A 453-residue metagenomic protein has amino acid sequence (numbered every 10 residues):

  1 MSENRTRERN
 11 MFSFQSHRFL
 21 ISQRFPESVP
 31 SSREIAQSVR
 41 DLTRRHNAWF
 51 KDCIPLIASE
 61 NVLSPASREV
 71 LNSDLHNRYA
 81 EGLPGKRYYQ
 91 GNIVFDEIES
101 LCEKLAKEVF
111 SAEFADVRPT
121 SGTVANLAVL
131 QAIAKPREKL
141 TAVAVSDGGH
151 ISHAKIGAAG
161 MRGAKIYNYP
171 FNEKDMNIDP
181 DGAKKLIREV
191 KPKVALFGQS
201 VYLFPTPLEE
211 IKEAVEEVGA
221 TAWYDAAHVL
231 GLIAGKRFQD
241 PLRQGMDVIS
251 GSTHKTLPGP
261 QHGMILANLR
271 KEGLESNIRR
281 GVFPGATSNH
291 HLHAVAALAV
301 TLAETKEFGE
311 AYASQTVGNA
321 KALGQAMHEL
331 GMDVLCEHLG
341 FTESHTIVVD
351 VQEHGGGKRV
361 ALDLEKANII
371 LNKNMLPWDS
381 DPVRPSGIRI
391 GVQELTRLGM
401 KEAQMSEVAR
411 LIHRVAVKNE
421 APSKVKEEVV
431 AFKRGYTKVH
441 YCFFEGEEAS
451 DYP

Functional and structural regions predicted by a protein language model:
S2-L101, E213, R434, V439-P453: N-terminal glycine-rich, Lys/His-bearing helix-loop that initiates the first secondary-structure elements of many
N10-Q15, I21, G318, P382-P453: PLP-dependent enzyme catalytic core of the Aspartate aminotransferase-like
S16, I21-F25, L101-D333, V351 (+1 more regions): Conserved PLP-enzyme active-site core in the AAT-like
K51, T120, H293, H338-H345: Short Gly/Ser/Thr- and Asp/Glu-enriched loop/turn motifs at secondary-structure junctions
L56-A58, G281-N289, R397-G399: A short glycine-threonine-serine/GTX helix/turn-capping micro-motif
P84-G85, F114, N289-L292, G309-Q315 (+5 more regions): Flexible, glycine/charged-enriched surface loops at secondary-structure junctions
G273, H354-A361, L398-A403: Short, conserved charged micro-motifs
L302, A313, V317-A361, L371-S386 (+2 more regions): Conserved small-domain helix->loop->beta segment predominantly found in fold-type I
